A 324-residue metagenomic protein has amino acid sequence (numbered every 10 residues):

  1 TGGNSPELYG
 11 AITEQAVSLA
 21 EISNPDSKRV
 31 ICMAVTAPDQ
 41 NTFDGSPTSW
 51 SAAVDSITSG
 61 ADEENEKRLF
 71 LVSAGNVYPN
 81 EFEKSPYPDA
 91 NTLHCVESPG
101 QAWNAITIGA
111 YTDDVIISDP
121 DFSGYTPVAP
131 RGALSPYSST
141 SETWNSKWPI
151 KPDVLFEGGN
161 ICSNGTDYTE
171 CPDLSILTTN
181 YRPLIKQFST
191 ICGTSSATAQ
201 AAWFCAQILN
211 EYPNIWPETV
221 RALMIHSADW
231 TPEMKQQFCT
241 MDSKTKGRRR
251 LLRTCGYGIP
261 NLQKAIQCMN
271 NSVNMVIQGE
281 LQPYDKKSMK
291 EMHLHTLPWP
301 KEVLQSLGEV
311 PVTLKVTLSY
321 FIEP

Functional and structural regions predicted by a protein language model:
G2-N104, V115, I185-C192, S196: Substrate-binding/access-modulating region of protease and related hydrolase catalytic domains
P6-I22, V128-S141, M289-E302: A Trp-anchored, charged/polar loop motif used as the substrate-binding/catalytic surface of acyl/ester-handling
P38-T42, V77-F82, D114-S118, I161-N164 (+2 more regions): Flexible loop/turn segments at secondary-structure boundaries
L71, I106-G109, V154-L155: Hydrophobic/aromatic beta-strand patches that form the interior of the parallel beta-sheet core in alpha/beta enzyme
Y111-P127, G132-T198: Catalytic-core environment of secreted peptidases
A197-E211: Short, small-residue alpha-helix embedded
Y212-F238: An often Trp-containing, charged/polar helix-loop segment at the C-terminal end of enzyme catalytic cores
T245-P324: Secreted peptidase-domain scaffold signal
